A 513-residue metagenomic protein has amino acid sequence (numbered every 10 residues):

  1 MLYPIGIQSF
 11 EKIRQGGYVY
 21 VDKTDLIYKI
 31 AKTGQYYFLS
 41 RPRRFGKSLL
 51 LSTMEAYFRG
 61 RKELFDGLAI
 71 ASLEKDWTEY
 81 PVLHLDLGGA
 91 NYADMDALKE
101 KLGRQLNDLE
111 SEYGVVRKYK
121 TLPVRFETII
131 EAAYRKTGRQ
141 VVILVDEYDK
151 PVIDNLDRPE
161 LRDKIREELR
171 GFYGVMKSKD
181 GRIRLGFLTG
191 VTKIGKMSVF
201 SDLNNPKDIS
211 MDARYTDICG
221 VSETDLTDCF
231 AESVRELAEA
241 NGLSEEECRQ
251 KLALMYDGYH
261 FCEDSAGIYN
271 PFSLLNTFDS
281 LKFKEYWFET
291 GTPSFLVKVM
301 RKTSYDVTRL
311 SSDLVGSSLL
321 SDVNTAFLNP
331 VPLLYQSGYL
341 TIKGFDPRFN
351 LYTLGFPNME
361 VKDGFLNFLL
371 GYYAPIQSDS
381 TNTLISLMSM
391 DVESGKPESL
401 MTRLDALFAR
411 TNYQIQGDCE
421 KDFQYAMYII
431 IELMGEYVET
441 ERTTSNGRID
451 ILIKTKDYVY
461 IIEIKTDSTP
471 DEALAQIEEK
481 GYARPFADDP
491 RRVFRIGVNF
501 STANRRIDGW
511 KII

Functional and structural regions predicted by a protein language model:
M1-C419, M434: Phosphate-binding site recognition
A133-T137, I429-K456: Active-site metal-binding core of divalent-cation-utilizing nuclease and nuclease-like domains
V142, Y458-Y460, F494: Structural motif
R162-E167, T466-A483: Mg2+/Mn2+-dependent nuclease catalytic core
F172-K179, P332-L340, Y428-L433, Q476-I496: Metal-dependent nuclease catalytic cores in nucleic-acid-processing enzymes, especially RNase H-like/related
M427, I449-T466, K480: Conserved catalytic cores of phosphodiester-cleaving nucleases, focusing on short active-site segments
P485, D489-I513: Domain-level recognition of nuclease-like catalytic cores that cleave nucleotide substrates
